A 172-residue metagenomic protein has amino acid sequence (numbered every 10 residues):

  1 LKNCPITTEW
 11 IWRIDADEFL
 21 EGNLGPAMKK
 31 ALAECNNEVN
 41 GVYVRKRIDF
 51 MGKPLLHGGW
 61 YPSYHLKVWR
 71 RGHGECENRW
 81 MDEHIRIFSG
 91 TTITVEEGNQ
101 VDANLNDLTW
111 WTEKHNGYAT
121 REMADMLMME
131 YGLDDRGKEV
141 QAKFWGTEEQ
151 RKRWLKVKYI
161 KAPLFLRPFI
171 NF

Functional and structural regions predicted by a protein language model:
L1, E9-I14, E21-F172: Catalytic-site signature of metal-activated, phosphate-bearing donor transferases, centered on the GT-A/GT-A-like
I6: Catalytic phosphate/metal-binding cores of nucleic-acid and nucleotide-processing enzymes, i.e., regions that mediate
